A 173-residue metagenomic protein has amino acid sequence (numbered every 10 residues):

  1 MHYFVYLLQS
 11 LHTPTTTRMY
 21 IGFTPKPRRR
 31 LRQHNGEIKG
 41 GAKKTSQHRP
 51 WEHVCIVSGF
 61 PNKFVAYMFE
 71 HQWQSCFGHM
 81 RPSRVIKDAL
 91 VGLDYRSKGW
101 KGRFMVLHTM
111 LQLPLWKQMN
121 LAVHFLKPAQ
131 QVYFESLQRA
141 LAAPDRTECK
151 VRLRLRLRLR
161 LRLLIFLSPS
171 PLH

Functional and structural regions predicted by a protein language model:
M1-M68, G102, L107-R156, L167-L172: GIY-YIG nuclease catalytic motif and its immediate N-terminal context
A42-T45, Q72-V85: Short arginine-rich
R84-T109: A short N-terminal helical cap/helix-turn-helix that marks the beginning of AMP-binding/adenylate-forming
